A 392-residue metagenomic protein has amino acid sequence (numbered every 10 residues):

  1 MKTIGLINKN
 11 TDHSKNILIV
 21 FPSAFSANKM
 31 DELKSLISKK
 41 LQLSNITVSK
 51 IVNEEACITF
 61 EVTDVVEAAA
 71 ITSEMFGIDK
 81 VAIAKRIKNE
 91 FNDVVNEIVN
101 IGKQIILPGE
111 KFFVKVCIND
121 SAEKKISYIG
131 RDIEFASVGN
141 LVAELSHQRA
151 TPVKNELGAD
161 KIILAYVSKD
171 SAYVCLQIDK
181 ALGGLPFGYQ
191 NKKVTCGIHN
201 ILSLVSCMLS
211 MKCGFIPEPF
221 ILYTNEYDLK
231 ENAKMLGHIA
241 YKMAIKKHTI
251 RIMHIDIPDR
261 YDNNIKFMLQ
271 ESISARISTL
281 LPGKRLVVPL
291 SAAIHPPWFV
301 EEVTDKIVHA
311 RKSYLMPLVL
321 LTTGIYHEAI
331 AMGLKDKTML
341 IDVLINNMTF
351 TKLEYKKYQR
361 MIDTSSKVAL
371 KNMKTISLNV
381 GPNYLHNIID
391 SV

Functional and structural regions predicted by a protein language model:
M1-K15, M348-T351, Q359-R360, L385 (+1 more regions): Iron-sulfur (Fe-S) cluster-binding modules
M1-T249: RNA-binding accessory domains that recognize and position tRNA/RNA substrates
T3-I7, I17-V20, V194-I198, L222 (+7 more regions): Hydrophobic transmembrane signal anchors and adjacent membrane-proximal interface regions, especially in viral
P22, P108, P152, P217-P219 (+6 more regions): Proline-rich intrinsically disordered, low-complexity coils
Q177-N191, H254-I376: Active-site adenylate/phosphate-handling loop in enzymes that bind or generate adenylated species
K367, K371-V392: Long, low-complexity, Lys/Arg-enriched
